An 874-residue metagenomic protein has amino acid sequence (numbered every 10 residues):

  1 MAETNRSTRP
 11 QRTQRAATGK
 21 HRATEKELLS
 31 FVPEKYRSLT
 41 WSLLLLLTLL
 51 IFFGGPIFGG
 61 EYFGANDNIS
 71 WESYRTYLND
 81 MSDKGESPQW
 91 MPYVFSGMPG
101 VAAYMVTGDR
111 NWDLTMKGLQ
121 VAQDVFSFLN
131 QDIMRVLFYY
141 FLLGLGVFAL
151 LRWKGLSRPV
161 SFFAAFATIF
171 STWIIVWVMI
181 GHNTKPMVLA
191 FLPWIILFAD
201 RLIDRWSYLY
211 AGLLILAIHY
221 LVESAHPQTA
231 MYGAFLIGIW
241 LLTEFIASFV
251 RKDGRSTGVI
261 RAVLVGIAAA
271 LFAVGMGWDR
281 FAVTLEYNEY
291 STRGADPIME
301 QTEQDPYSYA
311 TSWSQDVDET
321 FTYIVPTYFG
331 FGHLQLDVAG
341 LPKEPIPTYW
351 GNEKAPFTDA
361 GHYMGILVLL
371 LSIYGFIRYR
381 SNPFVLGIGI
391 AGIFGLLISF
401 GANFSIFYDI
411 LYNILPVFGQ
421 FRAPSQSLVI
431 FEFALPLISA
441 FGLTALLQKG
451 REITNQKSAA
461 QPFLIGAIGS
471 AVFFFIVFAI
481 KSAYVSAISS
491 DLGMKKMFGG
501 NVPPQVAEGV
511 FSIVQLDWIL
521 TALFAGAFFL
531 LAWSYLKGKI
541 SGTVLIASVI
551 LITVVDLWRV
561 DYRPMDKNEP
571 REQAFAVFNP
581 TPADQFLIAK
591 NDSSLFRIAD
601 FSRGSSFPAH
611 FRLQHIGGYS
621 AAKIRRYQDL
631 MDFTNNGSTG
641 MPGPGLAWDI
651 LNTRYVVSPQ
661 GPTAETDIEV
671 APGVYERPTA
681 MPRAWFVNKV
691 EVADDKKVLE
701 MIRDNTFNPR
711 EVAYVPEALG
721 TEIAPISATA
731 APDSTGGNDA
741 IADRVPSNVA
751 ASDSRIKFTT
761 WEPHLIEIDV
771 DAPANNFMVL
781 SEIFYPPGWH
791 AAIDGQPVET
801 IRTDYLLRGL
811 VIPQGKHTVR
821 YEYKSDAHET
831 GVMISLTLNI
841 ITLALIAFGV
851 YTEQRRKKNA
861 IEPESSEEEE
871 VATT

Functional and structural regions predicted by a protein language model:
T8-R22, S30: Short, low-complexity, charge-dense intrinsically disordered segments
R22-G108, L285-S291, Q301-S308, D316-D318 (+3 more regions): Hydrophobic alpha-helical membrane-insertion signals
T48-V147, F166-L189, T302-I366, I398-Y408 (+2 more regions): Membrane-interface coil-to-helix junctions
Y74, R654, V715-T874: Active-site-proximal, structured, solvent-exposed surfaces of multi-pass membrane proteins that position macromolecular
F148-F170, R205-A211: Transmembrane-helix signature of polytopic, membrane-embedded enzymes that assemble or transfer cell-envelope glycans
G181-F191, F198, L202-H219, P227-A262 (+4 more regions): Contiguous transmembrane helix-bundle modules in multi-pass membrane proteins
T229, R261-Q315: Polar, glycine-rich mid-to-C-terminal structural blocks that act as macromolecule-binding/assembly scaffolds
A295-E300, I546, L551, L557-A750 (+4 more regions): Extracytoplasmic
